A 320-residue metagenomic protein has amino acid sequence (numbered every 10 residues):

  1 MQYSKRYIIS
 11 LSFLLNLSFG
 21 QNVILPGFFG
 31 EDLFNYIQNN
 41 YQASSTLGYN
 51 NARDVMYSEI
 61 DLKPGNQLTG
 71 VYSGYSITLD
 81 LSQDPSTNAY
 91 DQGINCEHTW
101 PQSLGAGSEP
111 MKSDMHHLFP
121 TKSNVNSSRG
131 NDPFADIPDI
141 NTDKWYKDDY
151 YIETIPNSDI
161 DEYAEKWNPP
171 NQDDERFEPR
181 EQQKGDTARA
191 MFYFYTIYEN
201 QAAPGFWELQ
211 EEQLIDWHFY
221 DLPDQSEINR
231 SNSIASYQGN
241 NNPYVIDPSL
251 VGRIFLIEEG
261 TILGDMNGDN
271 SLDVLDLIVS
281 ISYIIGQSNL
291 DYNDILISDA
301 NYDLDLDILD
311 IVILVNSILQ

Functional and structural regions predicted by a protein language model:
M1-I9: Bacterial N-terminal signal peptides that target proteins for export
I9-S18: Bacterial N-terminal signal peptides
F19-I24, G252-D265, Q320: Low-complexity, Pro/Thr/Ser/Gly/Ala-rich linker/spacer regions in secreted, extracellular modular proteins
Q21-I77, I254: N-terminal module-boundary/linker segments of secreted carbohydrate-active enzymes
Y41, S45, I60, Y75 (+7 more regions): Sec/Tat-exported extracytoplasmic proteins
Y75-G93: Short, His- and charge-rich active-site/binding loops that engage polyanionic ligands
T87-N95, T99-E259: Domain-level detector of nuclease and nuclease-like folds in predominantly extracellular/periplasmic contexts
E259-Q320: Cellulosome-associated attachment modules in secreted, modular CAZymes
